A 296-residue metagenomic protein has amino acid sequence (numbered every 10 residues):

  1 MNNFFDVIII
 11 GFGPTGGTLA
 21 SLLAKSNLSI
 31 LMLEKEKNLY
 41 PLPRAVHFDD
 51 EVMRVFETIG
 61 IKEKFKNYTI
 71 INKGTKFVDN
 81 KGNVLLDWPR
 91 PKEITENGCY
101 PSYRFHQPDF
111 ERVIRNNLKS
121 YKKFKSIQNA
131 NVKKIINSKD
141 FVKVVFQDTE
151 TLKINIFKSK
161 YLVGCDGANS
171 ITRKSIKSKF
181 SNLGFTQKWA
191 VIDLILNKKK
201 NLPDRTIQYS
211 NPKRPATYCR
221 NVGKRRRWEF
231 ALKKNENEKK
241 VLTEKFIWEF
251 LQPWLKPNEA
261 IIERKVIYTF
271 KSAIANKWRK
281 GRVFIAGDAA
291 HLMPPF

Functional and structural regions predicted by a protein language model:
M1-T15: Beta1/beta-strand and adjacent pyrophosphate-binding region of the FAD-binding site in flavoprotein oxidoreductases
N3-F5, T151-Y161: Core beta-strand elements of the Rossmann-like FAD/NAD(P) dinucleotide-binding domain in flavoenzyme oxidoreductases
G11-S21, L33, I114, G164 (+2 more regions): Conserved mid-domain beta->alpha element of the FAD-binding
A24-R44: Glycine-rich FAD pyrophosphate-binding loop
R44, D49-N117, C219-N221: Active-site-adjacent segment of FAD-dependent monooxygenases/related oxidoreductases
F105-Q128, V132, E150: Helical element adjacent to the flavin cofactor pocket in flavoenzyme catalytic cores
N116, Y161-K271, A275, R279: Conserved FAD-binding catalytic core of PHBH/FMO-like flavoproteins
Q128-V142: A conserved short coil-to-beta-strand element within the FAD-binding core of flavoproteins
